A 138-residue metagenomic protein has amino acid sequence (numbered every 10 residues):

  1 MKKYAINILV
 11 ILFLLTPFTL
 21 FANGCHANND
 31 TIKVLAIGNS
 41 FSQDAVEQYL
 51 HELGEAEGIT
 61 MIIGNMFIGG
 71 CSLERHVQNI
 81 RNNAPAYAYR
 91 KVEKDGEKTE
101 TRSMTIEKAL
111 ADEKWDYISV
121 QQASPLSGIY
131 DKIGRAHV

Functional and structural regions predicted by a protein language model:
M1-L9: Bacterial N-terminal signal peptides that target proteins for export
I8, G38, Q122: Residues that line or immediately flank small-molecule/substrate-binding pockets and catalytic motifs
I8-T19: Bacterial N-terminal signal peptides
N23-H76, K108: Serine-esterase "nucleophile elbow" of acetyl-processing enzymes
S40-V46, L73, D95-K98, L126-Y130: Acidic-and-aromatic substrate-binding clefts and catalytic sites of carbohydrate-active enzymes
I68-R90: N-terminal beta-loop-helix "entrance" segment that forms/cooperates in small-molecule cofactor or anionic ligand
N83-A109: Glycine-rich, highly charged phosphate/nucleotide-binding loops
R102-H137: Alpha-helical cap/lid subdomain in secreted, periplasmic, or secretory-pathway luminal O-acyl-processing enzymes
